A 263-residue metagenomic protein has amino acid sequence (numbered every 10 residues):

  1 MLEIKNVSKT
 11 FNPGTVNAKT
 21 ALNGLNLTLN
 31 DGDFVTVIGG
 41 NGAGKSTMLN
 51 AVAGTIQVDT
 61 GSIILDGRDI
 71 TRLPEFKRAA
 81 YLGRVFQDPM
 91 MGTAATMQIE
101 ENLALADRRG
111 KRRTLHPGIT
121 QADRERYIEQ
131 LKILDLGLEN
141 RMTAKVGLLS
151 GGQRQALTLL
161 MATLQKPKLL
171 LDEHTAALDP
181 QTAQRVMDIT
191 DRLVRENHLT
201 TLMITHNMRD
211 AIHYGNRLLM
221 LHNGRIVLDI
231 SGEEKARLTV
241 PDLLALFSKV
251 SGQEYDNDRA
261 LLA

Functional and structural regions predicted by a protein language model:
M1, T10-G24, P74: A short, flexible loop at the N-terminus of ABC-type nucleotide-binding domains that lies
T15, D69-G83, M91, R113-T120 (+1 more regions): ABC ATPase NBD coupling module
I38-G40: The feature captures the beta-strand-to-loop junction immediately N-terminal to the Walker
A53: Helix-to-loop junction immediately C-terminal to a conserved catalytic motif
G61-D69, L228-I230: Conserved ABC transporter NBD signature motif
T96-R109: Q-loop/switch helix immediately C-terminal to the Walker
T205-H206: H-loop/switch region of ABC-family ATPase nucleotide-binding domains
R225-S251: Conserved beta-strand-loop-alpha-helix hinge in the C-terminal portion of ABC ATPase nucleotide-binding domains
